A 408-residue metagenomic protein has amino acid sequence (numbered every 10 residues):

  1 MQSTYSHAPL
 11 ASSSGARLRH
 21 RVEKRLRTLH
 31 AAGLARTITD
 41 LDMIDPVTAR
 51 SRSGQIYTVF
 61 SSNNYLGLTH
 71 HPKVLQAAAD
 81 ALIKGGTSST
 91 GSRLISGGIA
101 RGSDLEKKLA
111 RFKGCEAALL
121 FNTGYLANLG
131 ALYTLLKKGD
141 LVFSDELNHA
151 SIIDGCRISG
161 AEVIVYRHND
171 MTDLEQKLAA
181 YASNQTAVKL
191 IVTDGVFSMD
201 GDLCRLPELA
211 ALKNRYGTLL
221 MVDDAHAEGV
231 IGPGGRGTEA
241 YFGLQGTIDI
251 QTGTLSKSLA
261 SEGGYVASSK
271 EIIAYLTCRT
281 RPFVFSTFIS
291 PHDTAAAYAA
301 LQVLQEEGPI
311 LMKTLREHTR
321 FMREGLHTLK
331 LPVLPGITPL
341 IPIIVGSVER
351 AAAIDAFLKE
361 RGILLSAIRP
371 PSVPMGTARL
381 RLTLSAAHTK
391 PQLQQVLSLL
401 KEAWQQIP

Functional and structural regions predicted by a protein language model:
M1-R111, A211, Y216-G217, V348: N-terminal glycine-rich, Lys/His-bearing helix-loop that initiates the first secondary-structure elements of many
M1-S3, P72, Q76-D80, K84 (+3 more regions): PLP-dependent enzyme catalytic core of the Aspartate aminotransferase-like
S92-R93, E106-G130: Short loop-beta-helix segment that forms the pyridoxal 5′-phosphate
A131-A150: Conserved PLP-anchoring active-site segment centered on the Schiff-base-forming lysine
I164, H168-V222: Active-site phosphate-binding strand-loop segment of PLP-dependent enzymes
G234, A240-Y275: Active-site PLP attachment segment
F288-E307, H318, H327-T328: Structural motif of enzymes handling amino- and sulfur-group chemistry
P309-R320, H327-G362, S372, T377 (+1 more regions): Conserved PLP-binding catalytic core of the aspartate aminotransferase-like
